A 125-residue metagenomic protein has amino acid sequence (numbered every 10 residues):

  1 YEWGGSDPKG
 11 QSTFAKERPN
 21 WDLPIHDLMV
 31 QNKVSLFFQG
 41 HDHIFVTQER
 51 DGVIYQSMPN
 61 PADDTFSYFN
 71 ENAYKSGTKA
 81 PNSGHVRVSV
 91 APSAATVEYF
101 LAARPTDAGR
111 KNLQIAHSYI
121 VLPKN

Functional and structural regions predicted by a protein language model:
Y1-D107: Long, structured stretches of catalytic cores involved in phosphate-ester chemistry, encompassing
V53, A102-K124: C-terminal/domain-terminus segments
